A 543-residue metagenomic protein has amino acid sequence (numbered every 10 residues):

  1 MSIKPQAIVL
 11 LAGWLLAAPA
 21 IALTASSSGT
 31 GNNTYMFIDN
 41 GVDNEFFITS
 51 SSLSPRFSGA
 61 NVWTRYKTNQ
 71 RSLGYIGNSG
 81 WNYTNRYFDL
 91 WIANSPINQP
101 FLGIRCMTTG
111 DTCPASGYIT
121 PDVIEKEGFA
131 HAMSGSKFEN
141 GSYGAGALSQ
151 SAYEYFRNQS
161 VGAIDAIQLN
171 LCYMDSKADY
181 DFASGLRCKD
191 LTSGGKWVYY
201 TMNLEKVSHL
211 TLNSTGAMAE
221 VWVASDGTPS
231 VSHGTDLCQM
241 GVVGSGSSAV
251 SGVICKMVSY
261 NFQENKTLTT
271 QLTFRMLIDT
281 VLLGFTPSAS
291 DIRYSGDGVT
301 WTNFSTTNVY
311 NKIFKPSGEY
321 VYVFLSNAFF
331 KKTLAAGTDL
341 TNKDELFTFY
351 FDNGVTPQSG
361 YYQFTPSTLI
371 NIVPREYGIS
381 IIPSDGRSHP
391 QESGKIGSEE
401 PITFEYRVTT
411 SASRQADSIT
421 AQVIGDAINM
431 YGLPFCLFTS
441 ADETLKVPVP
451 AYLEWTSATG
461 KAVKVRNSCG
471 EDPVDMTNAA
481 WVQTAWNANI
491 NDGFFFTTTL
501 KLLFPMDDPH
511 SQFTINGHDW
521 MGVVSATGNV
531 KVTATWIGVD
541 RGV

Functional and structural regions predicted by a protein language model:
M1-I8: Bacterial N-terminal signal peptides that target proteins for export
A17-P19: N-terminal signal peptide c-region/cleavage motif recognized by signal peptidases
A22-W91, G103, Q150-A152, F156-G284 (+4 more regions): N-terminal small/polar-rich segments of proteins
I97-L169: Surface-exposed, polar helix/loop patches in the mature regions of secreted/periplasmic/lumenal proteins that form
R293-S295: Conserved Ser/Thr-centered positions that define the repeating blades of beta-propeller domains
G298, N303, N308, K315 (+1 more regions): Intrinsically disordered, low-complexity linker/loop segments enriched in Gly/Pro and charged/polar residues
F435-N489: Low-complexity, serine/threonine/proline-enriched polar segments
W481-H518: Amphipathic, heptad-repeat alpha-helical segments used for oligomerization and assembly
